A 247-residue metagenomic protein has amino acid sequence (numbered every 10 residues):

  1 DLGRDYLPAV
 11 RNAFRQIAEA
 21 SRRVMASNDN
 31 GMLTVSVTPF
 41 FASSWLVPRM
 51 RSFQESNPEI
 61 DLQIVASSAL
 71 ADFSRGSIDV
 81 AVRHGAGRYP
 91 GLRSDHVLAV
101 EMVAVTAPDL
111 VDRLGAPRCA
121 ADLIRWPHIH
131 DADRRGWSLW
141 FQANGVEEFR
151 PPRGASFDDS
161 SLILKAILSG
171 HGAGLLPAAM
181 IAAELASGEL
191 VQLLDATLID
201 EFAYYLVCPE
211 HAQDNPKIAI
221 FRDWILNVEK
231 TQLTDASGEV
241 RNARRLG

Functional and structural regions predicted by a protein language model:
D1-Q16: Basic, amphipathic "hinge/linker" alpha-helix immediately C-terminal to the N-terminal HTH DNA-binding motif
A18-M25: A short, exposed helix-loop element centered on a Lys and neighboring polar residues
N30-P90, G238-G247: Central regulatory/effector-binding core of bacterial HTH transcription factors
T34-S36, A81, I129, G174 (+1 more regions): Short, well-ordered beta-strand segments
S56, Q63-F157, M180: Acidic, Gly/Pro-rich loop/turn segments at junctions of secondary structure
E59, A178-S187, A196-G247: C-terminal effector-binding regulatory domain of bacterial HTH transcription factors
Y89-S94, E184-L194: Ligand-binding "clamshell"
K165-L190: A ligand-binding cleft/hinge motif common to bilobed small-molecule-binding domains
